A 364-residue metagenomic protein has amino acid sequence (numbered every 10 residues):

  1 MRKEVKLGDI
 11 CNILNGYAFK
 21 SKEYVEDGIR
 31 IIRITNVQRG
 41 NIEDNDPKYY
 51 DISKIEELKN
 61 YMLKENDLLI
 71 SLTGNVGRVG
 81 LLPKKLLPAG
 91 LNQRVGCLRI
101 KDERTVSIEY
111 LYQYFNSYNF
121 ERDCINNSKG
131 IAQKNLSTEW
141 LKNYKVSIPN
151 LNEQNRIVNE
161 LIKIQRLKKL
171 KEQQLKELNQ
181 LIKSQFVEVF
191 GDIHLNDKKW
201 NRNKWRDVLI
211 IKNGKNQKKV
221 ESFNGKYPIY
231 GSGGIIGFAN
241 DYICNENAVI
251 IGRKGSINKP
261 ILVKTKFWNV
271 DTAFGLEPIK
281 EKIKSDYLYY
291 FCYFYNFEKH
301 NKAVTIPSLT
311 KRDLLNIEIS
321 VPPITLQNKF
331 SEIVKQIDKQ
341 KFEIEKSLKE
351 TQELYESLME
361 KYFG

Functional and structural regions predicted by a protein language model:
M1-G16, N143-N159, Q174-N216, V220-G231 (+3 more regions): Non-catalytic DNA-recognition/assembly elements of restriction-modification systems
E4, P88-G96, V106-E109, K129-N152 (+2 more regions): A short glycine-rich beta-alpha junction/loop motif
K6-S21, T35-E65, R206-E246, V263-K264 (+1 more regions): Sequence-specific dsDNA recognition surfaces
A18-F19, E57, K169, A303 (+1 more regions): Short, solvent-exposed loop/turn positions at domain surfaces that link secondary-structure elements or cap domain
K20-D27, D46, N126-S128, K198-N201 (+2 more regions): Short coil/turn segments at secondary-structure boundaries
R33, S53-N116, G231-E298, K302-L314: A short beta-sheet element
F120-D123: Periplasmic-binding protein-like
